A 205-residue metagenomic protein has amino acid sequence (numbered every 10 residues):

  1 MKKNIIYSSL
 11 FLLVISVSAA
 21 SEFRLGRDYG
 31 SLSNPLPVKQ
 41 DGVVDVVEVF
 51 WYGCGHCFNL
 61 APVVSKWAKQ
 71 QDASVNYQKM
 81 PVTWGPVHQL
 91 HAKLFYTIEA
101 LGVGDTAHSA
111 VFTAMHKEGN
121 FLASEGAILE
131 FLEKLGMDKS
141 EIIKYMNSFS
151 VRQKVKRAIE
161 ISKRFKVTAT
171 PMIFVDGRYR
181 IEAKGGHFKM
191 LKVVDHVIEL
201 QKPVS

Functional and structural regions predicted by a protein language model:
N4-P86, K156-I159, K163-R164, H196-S205: Extracytoplasmic thiol/disulfide redox context detector
G53, A68-Q71, I98-G102, M115-G119 (+5 more regions): Sec/Tat-exported extracytoplasmic proteins
G53-H56, T83-V87, T113-E118, S150-V151 (+1 more regions): Solvent-exposed loop/turn segments at secondary-structure junctions within structured extracellular/periplasmic domains
C57, V87-H88, F121-S124, V155 (+2 more regions): Alpha-helix N-cap/helix-start motif
A61-A68, H91-F95, H108, E125 (+5 more regions): Extracytoplasmic/secreted envelope proteins and their assembly/folding machinery, especially bacterial periplasmic
Q70-L101, D105-L132: Structural microenvironment flanking redox-active thiols in thiol-disulfide oxidoreductases
K134-S205: C-terminal cap of thioredoxin/glutaredoxin-like
